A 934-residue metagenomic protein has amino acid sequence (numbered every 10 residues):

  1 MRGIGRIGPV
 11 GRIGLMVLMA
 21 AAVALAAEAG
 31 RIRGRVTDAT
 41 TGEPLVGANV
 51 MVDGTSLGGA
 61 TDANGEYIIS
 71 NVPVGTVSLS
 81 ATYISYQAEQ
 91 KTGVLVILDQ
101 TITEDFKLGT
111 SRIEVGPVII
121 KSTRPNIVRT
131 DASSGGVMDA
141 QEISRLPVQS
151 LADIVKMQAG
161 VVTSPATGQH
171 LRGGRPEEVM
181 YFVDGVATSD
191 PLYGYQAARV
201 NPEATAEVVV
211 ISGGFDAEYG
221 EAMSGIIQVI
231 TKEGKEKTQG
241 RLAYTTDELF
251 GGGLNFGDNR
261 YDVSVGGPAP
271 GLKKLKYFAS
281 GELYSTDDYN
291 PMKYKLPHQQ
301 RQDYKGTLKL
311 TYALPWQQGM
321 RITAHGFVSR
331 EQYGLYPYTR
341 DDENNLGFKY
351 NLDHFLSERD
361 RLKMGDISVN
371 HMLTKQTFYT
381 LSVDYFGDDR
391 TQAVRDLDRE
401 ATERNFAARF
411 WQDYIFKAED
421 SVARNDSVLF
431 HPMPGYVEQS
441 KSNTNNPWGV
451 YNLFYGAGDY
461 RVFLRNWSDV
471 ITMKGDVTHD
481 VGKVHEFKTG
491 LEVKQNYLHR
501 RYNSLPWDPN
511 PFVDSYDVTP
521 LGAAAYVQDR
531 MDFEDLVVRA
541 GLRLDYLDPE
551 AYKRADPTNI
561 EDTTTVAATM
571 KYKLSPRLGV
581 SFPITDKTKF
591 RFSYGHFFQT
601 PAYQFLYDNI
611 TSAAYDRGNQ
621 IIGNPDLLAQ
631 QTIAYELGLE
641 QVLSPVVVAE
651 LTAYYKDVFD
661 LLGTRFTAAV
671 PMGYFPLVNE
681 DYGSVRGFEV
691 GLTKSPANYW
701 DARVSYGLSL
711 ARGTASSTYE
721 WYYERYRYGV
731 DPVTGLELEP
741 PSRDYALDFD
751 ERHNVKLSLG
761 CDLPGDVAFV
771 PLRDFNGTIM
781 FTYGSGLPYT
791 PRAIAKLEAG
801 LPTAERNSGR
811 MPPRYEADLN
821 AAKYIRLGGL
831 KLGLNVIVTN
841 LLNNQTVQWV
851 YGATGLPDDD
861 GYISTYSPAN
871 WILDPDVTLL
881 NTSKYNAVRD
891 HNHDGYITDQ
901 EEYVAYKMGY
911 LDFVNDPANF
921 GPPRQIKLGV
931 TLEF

Functional and structural regions predicted by a protein language model:
A24-K121: Periplasm-facing N-terminal accessory domains of Gram-negative outer-membrane beta-barrel systems
Q87, V94-T103, G116-D216, E221-I226 (+4 more regions): Periplasmic N-terminal accessory/gating domains of Gram-negative outer-membrane beta-barrel systems
A206-F215, I226-P268, G281, K295-H298: Short strand-turn segments of transmembrane beta-barrel domains in outer membranes, especially the first one or two
N255-Y336, L356-Y379, P576: Transmembrane beta-barrel wall of Gram-negative outer-membrane proteins
T380-D384, P583, R591, G595 (+5 more regions): Membrane-embedded beta-barrel scaffold of Gram-negative outer-membrane proteins
L453-L464, T472, D480, V484-K587 (+3 more regions): Signature of Gram-negative outer-membrane beta-barrel scaffolds
L547, Y654-D657, P676-P788: Gram-negative outer-membrane beta-barrel transporters
A768-E798, R814-E816, K823-F934: C-terminal beta-signal and adjacent terminal beta-strands/loops of Gram-negative outer-membrane beta-barrel proteins
